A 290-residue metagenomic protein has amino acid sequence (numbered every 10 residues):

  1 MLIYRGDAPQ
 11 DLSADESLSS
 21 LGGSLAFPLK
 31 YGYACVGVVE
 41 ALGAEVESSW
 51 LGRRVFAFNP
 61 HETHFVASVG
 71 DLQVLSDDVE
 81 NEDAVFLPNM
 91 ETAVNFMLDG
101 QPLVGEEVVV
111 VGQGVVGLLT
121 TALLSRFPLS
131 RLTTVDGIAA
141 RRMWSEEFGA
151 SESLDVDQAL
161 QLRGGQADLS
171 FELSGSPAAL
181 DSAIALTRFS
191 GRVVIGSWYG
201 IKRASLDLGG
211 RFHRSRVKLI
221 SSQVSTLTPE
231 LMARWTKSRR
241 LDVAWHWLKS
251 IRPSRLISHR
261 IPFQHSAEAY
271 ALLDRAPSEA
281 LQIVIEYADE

Functional and structural regions predicted by a protein language model:
M1-C35: N-terminal glycine-rich beta->alpha transition that marks the start or flank of a dinucleotide-binding site
L25-F58: A glycine-/small-residue-rich N-terminal strand-loop-strand element that serves as the cofactor-binding glycine loop
K30, F58-V69: A structural motif shared across PLP-dependent enzymes of the aminotransferase-like
S48-W50, P102, T187: Short, well-ordered loop/turn sites that connect or cap secondary structure elements
G52, Q166-D168, P253: Local beta-strand N-terminus motif with an aromatic residue
D83-Q158: Mid-domain Rossmann-like dinucleotide-binding core that forms the NAD(H)/NADP(H) cofactor-binding site
M143, F148-I220: Glycine-rich cofactor phosphate-binding loops and adjacent beta1-alpha1 units of small-molecule cofactor enzyme domains
L206-I257: C-terminal substrate-binding/catalytic core of Rossmann-like NAD(P)-dependent dehydrogenases/reductases
